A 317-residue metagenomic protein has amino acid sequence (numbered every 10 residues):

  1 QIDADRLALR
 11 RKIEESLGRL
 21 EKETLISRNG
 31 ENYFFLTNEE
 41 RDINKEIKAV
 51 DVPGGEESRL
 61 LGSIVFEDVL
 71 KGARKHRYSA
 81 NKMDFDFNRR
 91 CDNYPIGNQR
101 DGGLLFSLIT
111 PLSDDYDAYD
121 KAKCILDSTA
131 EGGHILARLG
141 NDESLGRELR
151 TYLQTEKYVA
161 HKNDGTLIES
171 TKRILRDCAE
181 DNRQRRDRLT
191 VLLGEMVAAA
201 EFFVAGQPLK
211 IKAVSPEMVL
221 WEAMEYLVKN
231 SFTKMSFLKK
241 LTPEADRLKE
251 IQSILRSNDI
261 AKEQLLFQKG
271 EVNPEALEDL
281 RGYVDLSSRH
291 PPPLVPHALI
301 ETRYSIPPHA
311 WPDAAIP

Functional and structural regions predicted by a protein language model:
Q1-P317: Extended alpha-helical interface modules used as scaffolds for assembling large macromolecular complexes
